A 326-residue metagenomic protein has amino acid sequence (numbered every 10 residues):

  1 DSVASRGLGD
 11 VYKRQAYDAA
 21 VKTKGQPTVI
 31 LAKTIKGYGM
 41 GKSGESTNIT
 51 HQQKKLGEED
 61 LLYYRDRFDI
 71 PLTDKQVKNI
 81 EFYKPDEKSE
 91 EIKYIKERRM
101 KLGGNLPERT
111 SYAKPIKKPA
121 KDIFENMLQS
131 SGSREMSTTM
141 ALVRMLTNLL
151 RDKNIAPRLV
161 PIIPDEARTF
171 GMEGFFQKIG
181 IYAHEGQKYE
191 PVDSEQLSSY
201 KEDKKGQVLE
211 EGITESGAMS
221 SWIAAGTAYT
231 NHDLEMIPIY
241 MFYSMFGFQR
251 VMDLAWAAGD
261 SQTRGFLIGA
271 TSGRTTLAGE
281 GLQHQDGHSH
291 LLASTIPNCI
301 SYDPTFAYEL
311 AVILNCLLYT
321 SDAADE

Functional and structural regions predicted by a protein language model:
D1-L8, Y12, Y319-E326: Single conserved hydrophobic/aromatic residue that forms the stacking wall/gate of nucleotide- or nucleobase-binding
S2, L61-Y64, L267: N-terminal alpha/beta PP-like core and its mobile active-site loop of ThDP/TPP-dependent enzymes
R6, D10, T50-E58, D66 (+8 more regions): Hydrophobic alpha-helical scaffolding
V11, R168-T169, G186-S321: Conserved thiamine diphosphate
I30: Conserved catalytic/binding loops enriched for acidic/polar residues
K36-G39, G44-T47, Q53-I116: Terminal amphipathic helices with adjacent charged low-complexity linkers/tails
E90-P157, A167: Hard-cation-handling environments
V160-I163, A167-F176, Y182: Carboxylate/His-rich catalytic cores and anion/metal-binding grooves
